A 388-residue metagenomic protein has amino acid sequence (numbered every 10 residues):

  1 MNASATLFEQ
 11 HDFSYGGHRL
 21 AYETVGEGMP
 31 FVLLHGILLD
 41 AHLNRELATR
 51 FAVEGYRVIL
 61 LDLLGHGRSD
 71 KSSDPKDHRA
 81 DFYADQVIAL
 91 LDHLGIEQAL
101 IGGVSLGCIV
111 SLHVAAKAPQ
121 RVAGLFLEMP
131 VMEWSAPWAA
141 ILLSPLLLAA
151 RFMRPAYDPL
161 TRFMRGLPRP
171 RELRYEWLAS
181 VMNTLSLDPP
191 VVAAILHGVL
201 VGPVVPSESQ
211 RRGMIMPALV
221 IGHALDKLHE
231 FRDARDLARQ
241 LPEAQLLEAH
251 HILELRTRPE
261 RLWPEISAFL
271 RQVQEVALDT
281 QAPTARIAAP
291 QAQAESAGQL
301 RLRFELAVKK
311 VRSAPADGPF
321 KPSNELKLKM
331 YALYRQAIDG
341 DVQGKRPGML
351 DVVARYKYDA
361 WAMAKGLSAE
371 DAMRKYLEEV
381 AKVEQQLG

Functional and structural regions predicted by a protein language model:
S14, H18-D70: Conserved HGGG/HGGXW glycine-rich cap/lid loop of the alpha/beta-hydrolase fold
V53, L60-G102: Active-site loop/oxyanion-hole signature of alpha/beta-hydrolase fold enzymes
G103-G107, S111: Gly/Ala-rich beta-loop-alpha elbow adjacent to hydrolase catalytic centers
A116-K117, A123-F152: Flexible "cap/lid" loop of the alpha/beta hydrolase fold
A136-P137, P155-V205, S209-Q210: Conserved alpha/beta-hydrolase catalytic His-Asp/Glu region
M214, V220-G222: Short beta-strand/loop motif that positions the catalytic acidic residue of the alpha/beta-hydrolase fold
K227-D233: Conserved alpha/beta-hydrolase "acid-adjacent" motif
P242-R286: Catalytic active-site module of serine/aspartate enzymes centered on a nucleophile-bearing elbow/loop
